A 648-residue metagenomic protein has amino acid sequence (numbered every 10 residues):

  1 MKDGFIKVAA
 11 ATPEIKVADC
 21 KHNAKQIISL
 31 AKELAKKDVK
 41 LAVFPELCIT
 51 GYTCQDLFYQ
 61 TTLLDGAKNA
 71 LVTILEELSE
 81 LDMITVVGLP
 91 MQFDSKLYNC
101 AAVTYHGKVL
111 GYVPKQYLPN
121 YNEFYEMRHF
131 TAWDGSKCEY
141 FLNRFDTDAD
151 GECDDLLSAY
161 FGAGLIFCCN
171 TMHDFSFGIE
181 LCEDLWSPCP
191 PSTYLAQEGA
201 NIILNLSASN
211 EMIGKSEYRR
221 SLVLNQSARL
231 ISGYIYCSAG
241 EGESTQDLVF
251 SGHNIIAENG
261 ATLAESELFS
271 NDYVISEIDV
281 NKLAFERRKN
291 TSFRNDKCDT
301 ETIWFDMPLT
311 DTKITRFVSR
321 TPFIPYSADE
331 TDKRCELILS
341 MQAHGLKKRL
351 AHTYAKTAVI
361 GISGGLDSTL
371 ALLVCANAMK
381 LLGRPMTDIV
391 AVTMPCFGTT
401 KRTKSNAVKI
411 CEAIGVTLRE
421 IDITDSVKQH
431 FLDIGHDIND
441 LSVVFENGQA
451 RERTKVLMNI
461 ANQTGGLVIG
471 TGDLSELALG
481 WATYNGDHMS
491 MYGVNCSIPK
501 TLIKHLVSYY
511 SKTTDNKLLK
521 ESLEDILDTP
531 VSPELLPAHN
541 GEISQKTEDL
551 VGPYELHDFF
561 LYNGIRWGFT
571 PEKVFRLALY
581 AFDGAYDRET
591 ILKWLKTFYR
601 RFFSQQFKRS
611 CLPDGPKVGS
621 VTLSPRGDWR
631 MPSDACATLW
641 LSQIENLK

Functional and structural regions predicted by a protein language model:
M1-V359, N377-M386, L418: Enzyme catalytic cores with a strong preference for nitrogen-chemistry domains
N23, T171-F175, S232, S244 (+5 more regions): ATP/NTP-dependent adenylation/nucleotidyl-transfer catalytic domains that generate, transfer, or process NMP-activated
